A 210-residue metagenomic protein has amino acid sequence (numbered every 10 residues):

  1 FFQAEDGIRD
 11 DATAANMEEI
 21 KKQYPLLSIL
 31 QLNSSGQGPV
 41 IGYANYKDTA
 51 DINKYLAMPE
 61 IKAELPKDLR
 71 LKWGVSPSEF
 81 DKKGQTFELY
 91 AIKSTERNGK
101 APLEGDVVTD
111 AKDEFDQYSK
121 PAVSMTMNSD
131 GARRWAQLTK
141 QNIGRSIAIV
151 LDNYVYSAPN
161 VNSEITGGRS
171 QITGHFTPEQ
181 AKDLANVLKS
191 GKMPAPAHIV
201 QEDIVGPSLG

Functional and structural regions predicted by a protein language model:
F1-A4, D10-D152, Y156-N160: Non-transmembrane, solvent-exposed regions of membrane trafficking/translocation machinery
G105, K120-A122, A132, P178-K182 (+2 more regions): Amphipathic alpha-helical transducer elements in NTP-driven molecular machines
V123, G168-H175: A generic structural motif
M127-S129, F176, Q201: A mature extracytoplasmic/lumenal domain signature
G144-R145, G167-G168, M193: Short glycine-/polar-rich loops that comprise or flank the Walker A/P-loop and associated switch/sensor motifs
S163-I165: A short acidic/small-residue loop/turn micro-motif
E179-G210: Juxtamembrane "pre-transmembrane" interface segments
